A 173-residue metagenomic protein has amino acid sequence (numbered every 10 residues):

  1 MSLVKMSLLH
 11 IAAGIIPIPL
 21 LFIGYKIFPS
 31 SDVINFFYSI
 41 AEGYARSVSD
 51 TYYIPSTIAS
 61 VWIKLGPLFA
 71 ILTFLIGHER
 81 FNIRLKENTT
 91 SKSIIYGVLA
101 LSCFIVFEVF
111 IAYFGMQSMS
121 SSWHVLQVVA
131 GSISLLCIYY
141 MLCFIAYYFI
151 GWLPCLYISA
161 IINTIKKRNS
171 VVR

Functional and structural regions predicted by a protein language model:
M1-R84: N-terminal first transmembrane alpha-helix
M1-V4, L72-C103, I161-R173: Cytoplasmic juxtamembrane regions at transmembrane-helix boundaries
L3-S7, I11, Y53-I54, I58 (+5 more regions): Hydrophobic, aromatic-rich alpha-helical transmembrane segments and their membrane-interface anchor motifs
S7-P19, L65-L68, G97-I105, Y140-L153: Alpha-helical transmembrane spans of integral membrane proteins, capturing the lipid-embedded, hydrophobic core of TM
G24, I71, L75, F107 (+4 more regions): Alpha-helical membrane-inserting segments
F28, D32, N82-L85, G115-W123 (+2 more regions): Membrane-interfacial segments
S31-T57, E108-M141: Interfacial non-cytosolic loop connecting adjacent transmembrane helices
L126-R173: Terminal transmembrane helical module of multi-pass membrane proteins
